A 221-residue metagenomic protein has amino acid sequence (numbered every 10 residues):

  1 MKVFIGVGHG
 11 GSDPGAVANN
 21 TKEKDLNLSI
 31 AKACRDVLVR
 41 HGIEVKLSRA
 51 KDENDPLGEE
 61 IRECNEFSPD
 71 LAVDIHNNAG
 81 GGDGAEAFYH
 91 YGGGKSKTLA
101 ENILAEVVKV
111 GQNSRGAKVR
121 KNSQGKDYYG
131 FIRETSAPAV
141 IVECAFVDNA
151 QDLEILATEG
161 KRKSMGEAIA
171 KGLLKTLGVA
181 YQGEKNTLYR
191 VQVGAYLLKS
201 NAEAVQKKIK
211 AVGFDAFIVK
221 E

Functional and structural regions predicted by a protein language model:
K2-V3: Conserved hydrophobic helix-helix packing surfaces used for dimerization/oligomerization
G6, Y181-E221: Solvent-exposed beta-strand motifs enriched in subsets of small alpha/beta binding domains, especially certain
G6-S12: Short acidic/polar micro-motifs centered on Gly/Asp/Asn
P14-A16, D83, A202: Generic domain-boundary/flexible-linker signal
P14-L28: Glycine- and acidic-residue-enriched helix-capping/strand-helix junction motifs
A16, E53, V191: Generic anion/oxyanion-binding catalytic loop in active/binding sites
D25-N186, L197: Active-site-proximal helix/loop segments of hydrolytic enzymes
